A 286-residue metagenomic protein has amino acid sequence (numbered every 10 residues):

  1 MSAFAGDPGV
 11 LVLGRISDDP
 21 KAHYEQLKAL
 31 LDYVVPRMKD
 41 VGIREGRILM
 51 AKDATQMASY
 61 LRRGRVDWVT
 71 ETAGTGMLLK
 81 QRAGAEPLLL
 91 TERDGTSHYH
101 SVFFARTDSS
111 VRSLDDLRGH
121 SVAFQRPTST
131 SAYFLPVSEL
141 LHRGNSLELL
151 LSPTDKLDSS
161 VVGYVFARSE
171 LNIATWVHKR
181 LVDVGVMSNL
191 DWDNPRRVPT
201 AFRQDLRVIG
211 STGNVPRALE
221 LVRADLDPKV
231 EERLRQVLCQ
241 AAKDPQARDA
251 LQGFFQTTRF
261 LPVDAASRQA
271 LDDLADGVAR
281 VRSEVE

Functional and structural regions predicted by a protein language model:
F4-M77: Extracytoplasmic small-molecule ligand-binding "clamshell" domains of the periplasmic binding protein/Venus flytrap
G6-S17, G84-A85, L89-A105, L157-S159 (+2 more regions): Periplasmic-binding protein-like
P8, V12-R37, Y99-A174, D249: Bilobed "Venus flytrap"/periplasmic-binding protein-like clamshell domains and structurally analogous long
A22-A29, Y33, Q56, G74 (+8 more regions): Extracytoplasmic/secreted proteins, especially bacterial periplasmic and envelope-associated proteins
M50-V69, R82-A83, G163-L190: Short helices/loops that flank or line small-molecule/ion binding pockets
S59-D116, P127-T128, P136-S138, H142: Acidic, polar ligand-binding/catalytic clefts
T70-A83, P136-H142, T175-R203: A ligand-binding cleft/hinge motif common to bilobed small-molecule-binding domains
F124-E139, Q236-E286: Ligand-binding clefts/hinges and TM-proximal coupling segments of bilobed small-molecule sensing domains
